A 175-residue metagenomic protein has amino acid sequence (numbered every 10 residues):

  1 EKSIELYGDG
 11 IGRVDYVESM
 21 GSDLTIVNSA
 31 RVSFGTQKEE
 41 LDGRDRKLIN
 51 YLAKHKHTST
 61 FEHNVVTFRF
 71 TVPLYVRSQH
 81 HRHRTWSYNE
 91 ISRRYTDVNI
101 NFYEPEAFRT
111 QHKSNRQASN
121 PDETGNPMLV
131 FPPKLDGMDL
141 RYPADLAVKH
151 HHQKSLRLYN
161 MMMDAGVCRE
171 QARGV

Functional and structural regions predicted by a protein language model:
E1-V175: Family-specific signature for flavin-dependent thymidylate synthase
